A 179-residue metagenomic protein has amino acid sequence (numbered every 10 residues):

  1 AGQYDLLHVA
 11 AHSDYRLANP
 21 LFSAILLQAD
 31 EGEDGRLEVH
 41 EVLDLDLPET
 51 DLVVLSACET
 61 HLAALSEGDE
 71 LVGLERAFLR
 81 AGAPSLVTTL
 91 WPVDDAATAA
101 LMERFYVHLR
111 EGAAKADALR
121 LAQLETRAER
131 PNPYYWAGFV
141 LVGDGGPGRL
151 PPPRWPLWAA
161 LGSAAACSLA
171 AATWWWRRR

Functional and structural regions predicted by a protein language model:
A1-R179: Catalytic cores of enzymes
